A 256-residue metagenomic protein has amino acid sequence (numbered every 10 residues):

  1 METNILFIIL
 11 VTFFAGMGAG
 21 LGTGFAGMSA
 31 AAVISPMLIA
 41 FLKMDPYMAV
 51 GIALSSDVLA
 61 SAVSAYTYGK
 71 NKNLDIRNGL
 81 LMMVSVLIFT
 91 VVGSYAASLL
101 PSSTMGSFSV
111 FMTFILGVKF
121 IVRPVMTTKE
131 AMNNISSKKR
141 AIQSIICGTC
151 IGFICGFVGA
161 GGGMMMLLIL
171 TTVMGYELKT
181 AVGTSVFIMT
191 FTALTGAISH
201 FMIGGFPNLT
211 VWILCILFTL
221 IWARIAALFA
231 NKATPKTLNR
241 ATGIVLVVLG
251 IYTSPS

Functional and structural regions predicted by a protein language model:
M1-L21, S35-F41, P46, T67-F153 (+2 more regions): Juxtamembrane transmembrane-helix boundary motif
E2-I8, T12, S55-Y66, F114 (+2 more regions): Hydrophobic, membrane-facing alpha-helical anchors
G20, V50-V58, V182-A193, L246: Transmembrane helix-bundle signature of multi-pass membrane transporters/permeases
F25-I34, G159-I169: Transmembrane helix boundary and interhelical junction motifs in multipass membrane proteins
M44-I52, R77-L81, G175-V186: Membrane-interface alpha-helices at helix entry/exit sites of multi-pass transporters
S56, T184-H200, T210-W222: A small-residue-rich subset of transmembrane alpha-helices
T128-K129, A160-M165, Y176-T180: Short, structured loop/turn "capping" segments at alpha-beta junctions
